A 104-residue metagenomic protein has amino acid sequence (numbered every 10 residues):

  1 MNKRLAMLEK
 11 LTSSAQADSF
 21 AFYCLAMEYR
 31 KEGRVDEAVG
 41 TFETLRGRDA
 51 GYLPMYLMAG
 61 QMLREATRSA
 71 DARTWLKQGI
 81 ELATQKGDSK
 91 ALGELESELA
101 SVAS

Functional and structural regions predicted by a protein language model:
K10-L11, T44-L45, G79: Canonical positions in the second alpha-helix
S14, G47-R48, L82-K86: Structural marker of alpha-solenoid helical repeat scaffolds
